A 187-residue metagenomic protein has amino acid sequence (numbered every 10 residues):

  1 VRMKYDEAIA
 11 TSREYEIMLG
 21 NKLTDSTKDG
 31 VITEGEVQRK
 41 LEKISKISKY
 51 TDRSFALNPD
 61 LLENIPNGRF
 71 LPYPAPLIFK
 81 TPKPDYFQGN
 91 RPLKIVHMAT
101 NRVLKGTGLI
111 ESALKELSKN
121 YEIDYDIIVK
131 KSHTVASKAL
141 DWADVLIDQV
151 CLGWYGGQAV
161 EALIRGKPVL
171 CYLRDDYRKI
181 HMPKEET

Functional and structural regions predicted by a protein language model:
A8-R53: Membrane-proximal helix-turn-helix segments that form the acceptor-binding/catalytic region of lipid-linked
I44-P76: Helix-loop-beta element that forms the nucleotide-linked donor phosphate-binding surface in glycosyltransferases
K49-Y50, A139-W142: Alpha-helix C-terminal capping/helix-to-coil transition sites in glycosyltransferase folds
L57, I95-A99, I128: Short hydrophobic "strand-cap" motifs at the C-terminus of beta-strands
L71-K105, E111: Conserved donor-binding/catalytic core segment of Leloir-type glycosyltransferases
L93, T107, E111-S132: A conserved nucleotide-sugar
I128-A139, G153-Y155, A159-V160: Conserved active-site histidine-acidic residue motif and adjacent donor-binding/catalytic loop of glycosyltransferases
V145-T187: Catalytic binding pocket for nucleotide-activated donors in carbohydrate/polymer assembly enzymes
